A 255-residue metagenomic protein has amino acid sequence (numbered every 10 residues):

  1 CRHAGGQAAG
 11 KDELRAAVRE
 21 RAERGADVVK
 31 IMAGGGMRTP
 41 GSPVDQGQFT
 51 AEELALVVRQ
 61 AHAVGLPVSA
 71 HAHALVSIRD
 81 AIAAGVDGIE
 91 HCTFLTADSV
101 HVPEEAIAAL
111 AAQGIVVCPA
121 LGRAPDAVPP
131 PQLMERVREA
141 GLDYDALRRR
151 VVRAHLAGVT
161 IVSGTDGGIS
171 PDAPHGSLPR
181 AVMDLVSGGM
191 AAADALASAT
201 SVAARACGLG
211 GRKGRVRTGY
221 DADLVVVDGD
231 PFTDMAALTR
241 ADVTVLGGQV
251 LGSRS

Functional and structural regions predicted by a protein language model:
C1-Q7: Metal-cofactor-binding active-site regions of metalloenzymes
A9-C92, T96-V117, P131, A140-I161 (+1 more regions): Histidine/acidic residue-rich metal-binding segments in metalloenzymes
T39, A97-S99, D126-A127, M235 (+1 more regions): Glycine/Thr-rich phosphate-binding loops of Rossmann-like dinucleotide-binding domains
A72, L121, T165-G167: Active-site metal-binding loops of divalent metal-dependent hydrolases
L95-T96, R123-D126, G168-S170: Short, catalytically relevant binding-site loops at active-site mouths
L121, P125-E135: Active-site clefts of carbohydrate-active enzymes
L133, Y144-D230: His/Asp/Glu-enriched, well-ordered alpha-helical/loop segment that forms or immediately abuts the divalent-metal
A199, T218-S255: C-terminal cap of metal-dependent C-N hydrolases
